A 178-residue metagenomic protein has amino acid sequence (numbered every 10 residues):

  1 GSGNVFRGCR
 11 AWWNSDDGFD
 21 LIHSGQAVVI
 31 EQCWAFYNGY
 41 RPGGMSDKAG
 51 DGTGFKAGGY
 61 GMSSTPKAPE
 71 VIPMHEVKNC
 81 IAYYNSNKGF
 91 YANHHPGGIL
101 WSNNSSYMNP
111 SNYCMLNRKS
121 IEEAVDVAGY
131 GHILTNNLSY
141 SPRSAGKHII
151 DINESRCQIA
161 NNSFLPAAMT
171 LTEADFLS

Functional and structural regions predicted by a protein language model:
G1-S178: Glycine- and acidic/polar-rich repeat regions and solenoidal domains
